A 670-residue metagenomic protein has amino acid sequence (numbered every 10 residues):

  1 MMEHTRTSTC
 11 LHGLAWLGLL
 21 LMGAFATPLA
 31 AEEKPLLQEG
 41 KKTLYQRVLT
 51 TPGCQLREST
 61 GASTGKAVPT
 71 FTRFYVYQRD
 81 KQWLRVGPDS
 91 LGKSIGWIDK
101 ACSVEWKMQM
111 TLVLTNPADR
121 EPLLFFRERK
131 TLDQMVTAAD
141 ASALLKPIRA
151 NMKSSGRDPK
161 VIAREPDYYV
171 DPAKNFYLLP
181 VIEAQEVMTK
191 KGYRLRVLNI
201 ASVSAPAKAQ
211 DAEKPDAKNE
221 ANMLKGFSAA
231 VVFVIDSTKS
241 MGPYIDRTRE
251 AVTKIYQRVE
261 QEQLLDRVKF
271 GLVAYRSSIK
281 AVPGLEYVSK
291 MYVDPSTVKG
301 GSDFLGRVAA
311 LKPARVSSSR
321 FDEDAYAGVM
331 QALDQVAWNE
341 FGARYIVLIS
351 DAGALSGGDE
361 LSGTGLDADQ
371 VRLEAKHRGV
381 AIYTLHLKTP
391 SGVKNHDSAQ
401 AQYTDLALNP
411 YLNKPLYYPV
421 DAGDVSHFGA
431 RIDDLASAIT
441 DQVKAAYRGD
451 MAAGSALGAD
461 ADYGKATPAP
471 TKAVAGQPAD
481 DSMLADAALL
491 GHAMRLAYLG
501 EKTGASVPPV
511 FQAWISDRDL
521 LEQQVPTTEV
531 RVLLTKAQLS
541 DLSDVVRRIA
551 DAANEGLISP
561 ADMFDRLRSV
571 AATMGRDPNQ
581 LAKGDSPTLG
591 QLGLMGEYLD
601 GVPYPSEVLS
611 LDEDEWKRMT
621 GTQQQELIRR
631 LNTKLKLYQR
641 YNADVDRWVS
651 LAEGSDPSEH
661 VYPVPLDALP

Functional and structural regions predicted by a protein language model:
T64-A101, S155-A184: SH3/SH3-like beta-barrel superfamily modules
Q82, L91-K93, V104-E105, S237-M241 (+6 more regions): Solvent-exposed loop/turn segments at secondary-structure junctions within structured extracellular/periplasmic domains
P172-V232, T238-D246, R258-Q261: Acidic, polar low-complexity linker/tail segments
K225-D294, V329, I346-V347: Von Willebrand factor
A229, L265-G271, W338-I346, G353 (+2 more regions): Loop/turn elements at helix/coil->beta-strand transitions in domains of secreted/extracellular proteins
T248, A352-N409: VWA/integrin I-like adhesion module and closely mimicked acidic/polar interface patches used
K290-R344, A354, K388, V393-N395: Von Willebrand factor
L373, L387-P670: P/S/T/G-enriched low-complexity
